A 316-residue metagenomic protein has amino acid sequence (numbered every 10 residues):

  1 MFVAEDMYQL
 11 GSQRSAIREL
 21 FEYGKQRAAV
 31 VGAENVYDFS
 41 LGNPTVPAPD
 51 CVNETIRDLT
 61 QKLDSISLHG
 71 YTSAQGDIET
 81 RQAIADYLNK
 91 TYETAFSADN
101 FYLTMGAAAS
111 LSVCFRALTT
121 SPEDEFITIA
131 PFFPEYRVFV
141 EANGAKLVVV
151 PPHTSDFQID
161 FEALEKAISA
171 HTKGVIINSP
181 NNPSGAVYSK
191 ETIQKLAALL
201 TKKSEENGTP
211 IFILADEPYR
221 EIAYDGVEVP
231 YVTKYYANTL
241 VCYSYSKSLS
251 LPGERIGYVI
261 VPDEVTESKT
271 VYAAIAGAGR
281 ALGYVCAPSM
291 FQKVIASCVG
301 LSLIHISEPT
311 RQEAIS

Functional and structural regions predicted by a protein language model:
F2, D6-G106, C298-G300: N-terminal small-domain helix-loop-helix segment of the aminotransferase-like
Q26-A33, L63, T91-E93, T119-S121 (+3 more regions): Alpha-helix termini
T45-P49, P183-A186, E221-I222, S250-P252: Short catalytic/ligand-binding loop motif for oxyanion handling, primarily in non-cytosolic enzymes, centered on
S65-G208, R220-Y235, L240: Conserved core of the PLP fold type I
I213-L214: Residue-level marker for buried hydrophobic side chains located in beta-strands that build the well-ordered beta-sheet
E217: Walker B catalytic acidic pair
A237-S307: Conserved core segment of the aminotransferase class I/II
E308-T310, I315: Positively charged, low-complexity/disordered segments
